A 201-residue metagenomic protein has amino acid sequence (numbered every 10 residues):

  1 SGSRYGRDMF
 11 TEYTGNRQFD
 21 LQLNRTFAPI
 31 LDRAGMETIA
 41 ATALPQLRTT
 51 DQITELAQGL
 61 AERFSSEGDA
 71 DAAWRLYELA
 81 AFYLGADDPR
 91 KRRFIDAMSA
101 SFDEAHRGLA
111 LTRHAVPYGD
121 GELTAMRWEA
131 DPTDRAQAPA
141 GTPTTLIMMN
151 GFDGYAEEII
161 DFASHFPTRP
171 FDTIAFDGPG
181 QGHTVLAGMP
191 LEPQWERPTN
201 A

Functional and structural regions predicted by a protein language model:
S1-G108: N-terminal targeting or regulatory segments adjacent to alpha/beta-hydrolase or S9 domains
P45-Q46, E62, Q181-E192: Serine-hydrolase catalytic machinery in alpha/beta-hydrolase-like enzymes
A57, D88-G141: N-terminal cap/lid segment of alpha/beta-hydrolase-fold proteins
T124-R127, A156-D161, V185-L186: A short secondary-structure junction signal
D131-P170: Short, surface-exposed "cap/lid" segments of acyl-processing enzymes
A156, T173-F176, E196-R197: Solenoidal tandem-repeat scaffolds enriched in leucines and small polar residues
E158, H165, M189-A201: Alpha/beta-hydrolase active-site loop
F166-H183: Conserved alpha/beta-hydrolase
